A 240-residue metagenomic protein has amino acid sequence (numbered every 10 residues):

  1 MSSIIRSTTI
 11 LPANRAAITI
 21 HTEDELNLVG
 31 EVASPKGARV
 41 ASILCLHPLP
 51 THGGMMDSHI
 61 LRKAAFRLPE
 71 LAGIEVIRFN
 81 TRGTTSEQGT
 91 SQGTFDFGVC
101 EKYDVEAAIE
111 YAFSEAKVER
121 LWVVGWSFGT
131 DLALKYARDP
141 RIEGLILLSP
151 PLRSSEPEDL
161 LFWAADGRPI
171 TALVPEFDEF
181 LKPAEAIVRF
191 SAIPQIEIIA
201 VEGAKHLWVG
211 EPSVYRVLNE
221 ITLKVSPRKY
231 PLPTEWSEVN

Functional and structural regions predicted by a protein language model:
M1-A41: N-terminal cap/lid segment of alpha/beta-hydrolase-fold proteins
L26-A116: Serine-hydrolase catalytic machinery in alpha/beta-hydrolase-like enzymes
G125-A133: Gly/Ala-rich beta-loop-alpha elbow adjacent to hydrolase catalytic centers
R153-S154, E176-L181, H206-L207: Acidic catalytic loop of the alpha/beta-hydrolase fold
E158-L160, L181-S191, S213: Short alpha-helix in the alpha/beta-hydrolase fold that links the catalytic acid
D166-G167, A172-V174, D178: Short beta-strand/loop motif that positions the catalytic acidic residue of the alpha/beta-hydrolase fold
S191-L207: Catalytic histidine neighborhood in serine/cysteine hydrolases with alpha/beta-hydrolase-type architecture
A204-R216: Catalytic histidine-centered segment of alpha/beta-hydrolase-like enzymes
